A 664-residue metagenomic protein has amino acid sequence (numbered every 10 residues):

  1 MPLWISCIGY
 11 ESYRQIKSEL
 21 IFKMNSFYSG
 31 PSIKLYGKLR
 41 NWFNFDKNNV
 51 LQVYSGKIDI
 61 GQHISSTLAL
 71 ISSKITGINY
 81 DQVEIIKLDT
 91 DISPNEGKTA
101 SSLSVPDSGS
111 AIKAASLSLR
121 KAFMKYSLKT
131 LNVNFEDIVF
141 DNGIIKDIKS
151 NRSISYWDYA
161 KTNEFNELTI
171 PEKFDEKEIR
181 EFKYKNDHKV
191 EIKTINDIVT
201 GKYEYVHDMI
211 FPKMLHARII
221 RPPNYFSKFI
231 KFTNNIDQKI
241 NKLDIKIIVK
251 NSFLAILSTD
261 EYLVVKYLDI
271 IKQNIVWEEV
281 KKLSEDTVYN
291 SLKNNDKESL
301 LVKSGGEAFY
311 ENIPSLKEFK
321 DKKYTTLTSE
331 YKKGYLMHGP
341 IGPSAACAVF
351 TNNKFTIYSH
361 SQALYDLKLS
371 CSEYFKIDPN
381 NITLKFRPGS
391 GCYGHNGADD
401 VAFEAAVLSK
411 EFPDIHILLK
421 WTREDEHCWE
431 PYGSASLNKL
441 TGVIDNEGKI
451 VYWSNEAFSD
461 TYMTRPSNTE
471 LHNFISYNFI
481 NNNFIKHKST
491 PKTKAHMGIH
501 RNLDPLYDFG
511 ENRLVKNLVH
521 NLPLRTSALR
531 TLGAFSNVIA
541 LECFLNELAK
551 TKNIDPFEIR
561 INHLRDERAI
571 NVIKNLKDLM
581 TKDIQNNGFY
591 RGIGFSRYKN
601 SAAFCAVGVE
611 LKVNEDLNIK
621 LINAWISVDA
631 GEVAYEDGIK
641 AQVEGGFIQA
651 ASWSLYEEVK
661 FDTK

Functional and structural regions predicted by a protein language model:
M1-A634, L655-T663: Structural alpha/beta core scaffold segments of enzyme domains
V633-I648: Conserved phosphate-binding loops in nucleotide/dinucleotide-binding enzymes
